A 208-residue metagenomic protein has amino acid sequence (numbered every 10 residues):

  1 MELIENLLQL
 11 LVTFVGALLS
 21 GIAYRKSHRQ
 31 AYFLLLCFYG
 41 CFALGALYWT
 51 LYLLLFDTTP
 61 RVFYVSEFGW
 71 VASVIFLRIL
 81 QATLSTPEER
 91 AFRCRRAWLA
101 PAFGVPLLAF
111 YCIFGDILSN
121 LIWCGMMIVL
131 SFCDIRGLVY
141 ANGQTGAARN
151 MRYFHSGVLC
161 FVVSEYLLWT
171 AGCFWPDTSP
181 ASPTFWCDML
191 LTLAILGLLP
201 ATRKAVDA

Functional and structural regions predicted by a protein language model:
M1-V15, F114-G125: Hydrophobic transmembrane alpha-helical segments in integral membrane proteins
L8-L19, Y32-L55, S66-V74, R152-F174 (+1 more regions): Hydrophobic alpha-helical transmembrane segments of multi-pass membrane proteins
G16-S27, W49-L99, I135-L138, L199-V206: Internal transmembrane alpha-helix with an interfacial aromatic "cap," most often the third helix
S20-Y24, L107-D116, V139, G172: Hydrophobic alpha-helical transmembrane segments
K26-Y39, E89-A100, T145-V158, D207-A208: Membrane-interfacial loop-to-transmembrane alpha-helix junctions, especially the N-terminal start
C37-G45, G69-A82, R93-G115, G125-D134 (+1 more regions): Alpha-helical transmembrane segments of multi-pass integral membrane proteins
L54-R61, F110-L121, F174-S179: Membrane-interface helix caps and helix-loop-helix hairpins in membrane proteins
S131-A208: C-terminal transmembrane-bundle signature of multipass membrane proteins, characterized by strong activation on
